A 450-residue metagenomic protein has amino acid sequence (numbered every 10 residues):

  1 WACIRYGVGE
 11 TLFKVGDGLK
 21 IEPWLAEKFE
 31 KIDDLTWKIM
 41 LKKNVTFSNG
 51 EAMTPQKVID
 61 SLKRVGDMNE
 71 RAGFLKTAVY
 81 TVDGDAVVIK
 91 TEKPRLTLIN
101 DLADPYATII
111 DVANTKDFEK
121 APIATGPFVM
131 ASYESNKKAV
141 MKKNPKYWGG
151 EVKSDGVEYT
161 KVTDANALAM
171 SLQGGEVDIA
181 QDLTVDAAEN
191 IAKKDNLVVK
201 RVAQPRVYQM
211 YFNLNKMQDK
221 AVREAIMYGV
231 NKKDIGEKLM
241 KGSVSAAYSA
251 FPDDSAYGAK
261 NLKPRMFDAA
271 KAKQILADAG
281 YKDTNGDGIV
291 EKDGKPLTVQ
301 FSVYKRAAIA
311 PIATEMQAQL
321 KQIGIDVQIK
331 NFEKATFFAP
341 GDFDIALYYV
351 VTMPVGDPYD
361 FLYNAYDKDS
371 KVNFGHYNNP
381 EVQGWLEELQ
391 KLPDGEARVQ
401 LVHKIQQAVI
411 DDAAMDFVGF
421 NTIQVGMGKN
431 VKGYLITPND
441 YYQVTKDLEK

Functional and structural regions predicted by a protein language model:
W1-I32, I123, N439-Y441: N-terminal lobe/hinge region of extracytoplasmic solute-binding protein
K20, L102-V152, G156, N166 (+2 more regions): Gly/Pro-rich hinge or "lid" segments in bacterial periplasmic/extracellular proteins
E27-M68: Aromatic- and charge-enriched surface segment that lines or borders ligand/interaction sites
E30-K38, R71-V112: Surface-exposed binding/hinge segments that line and control ligand-binding clefts or catalytic entry sites
K42, K142-P145, Q204-A225, G229 (+5 more regions): A bilobed periplasmic-binding-protein/Venus flytrap-type ligand-binding module shared by bacterial periplasmic
K116, N144-E189, D326: Ligand-site clamp/hinge motif
Q218-E315, K404: Append "and occasionally in soluble cytosolic enzymes with long acidic Gly/Pro-rich linkers
V230-A259, A308-Q317, F338-K450: Detector for C-terminal structural segments
